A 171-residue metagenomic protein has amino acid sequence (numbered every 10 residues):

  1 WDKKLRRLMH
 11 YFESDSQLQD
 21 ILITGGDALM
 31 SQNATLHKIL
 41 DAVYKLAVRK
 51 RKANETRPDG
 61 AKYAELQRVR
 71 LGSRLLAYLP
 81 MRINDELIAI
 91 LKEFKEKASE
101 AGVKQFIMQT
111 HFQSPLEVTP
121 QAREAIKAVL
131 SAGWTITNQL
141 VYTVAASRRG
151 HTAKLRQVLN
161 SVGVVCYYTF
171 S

Functional and structural regions predicted by a protein language model:
W1: N-terminal glycine-rich phosphate-binding loop and ensuing alpha1 helix
K4-D20, G26-S171: Conserved AdoMet/S-adenosylmethionine-binding subsite of the radical SAM
